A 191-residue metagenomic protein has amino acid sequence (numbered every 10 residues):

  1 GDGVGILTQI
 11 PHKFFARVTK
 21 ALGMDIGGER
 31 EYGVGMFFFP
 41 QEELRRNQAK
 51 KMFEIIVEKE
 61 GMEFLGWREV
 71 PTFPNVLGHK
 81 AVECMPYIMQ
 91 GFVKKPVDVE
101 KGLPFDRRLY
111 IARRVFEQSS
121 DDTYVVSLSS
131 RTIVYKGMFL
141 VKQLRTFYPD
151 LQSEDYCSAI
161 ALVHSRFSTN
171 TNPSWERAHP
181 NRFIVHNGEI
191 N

Functional and structural regions predicted by a protein language model:
D2-N191: N-terminal segments that mediate ammonia production and transfer in glutamine-dependent amidotransferase systems
